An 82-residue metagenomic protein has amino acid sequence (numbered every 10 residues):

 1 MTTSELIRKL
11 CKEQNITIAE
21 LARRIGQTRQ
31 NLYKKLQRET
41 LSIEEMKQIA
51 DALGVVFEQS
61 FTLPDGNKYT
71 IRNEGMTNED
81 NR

Functional and structural regions predicted by a protein language model:
M1-Q14, E20: A short, Lys/Arg-rich alpha-helix, primarily the initiator
K12, R23, D51: Alpha-helical residues within the helix-turn-helix
G26-L41: Recognition helix of helix-turn-helix/homeodomain-like DNA-binding domains that insert into the DNA major groove
E44-E58: DNA major-groove recognition helix of helix-turn-helix/homeodomain DNA-binding modules
S60-R82: Short, charged recognition helix plus adjacent turn of helix-turn-helix-like nucleic-acid-binding domains
